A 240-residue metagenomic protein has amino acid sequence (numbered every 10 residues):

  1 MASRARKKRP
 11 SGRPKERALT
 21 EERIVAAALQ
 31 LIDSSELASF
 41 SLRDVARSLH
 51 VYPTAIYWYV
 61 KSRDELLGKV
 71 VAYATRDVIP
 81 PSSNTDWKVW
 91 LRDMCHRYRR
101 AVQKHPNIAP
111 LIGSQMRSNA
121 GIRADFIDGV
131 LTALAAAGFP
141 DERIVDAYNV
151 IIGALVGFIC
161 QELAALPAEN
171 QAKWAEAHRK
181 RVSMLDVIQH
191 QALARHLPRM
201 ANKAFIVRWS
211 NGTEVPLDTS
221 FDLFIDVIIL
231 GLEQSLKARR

Functional and structural regions predicted by a protein language model:
M1-A18, A194-R208, R240: N-terminal intrinsically disordered/low-complexity leader segments
R23, A27, L31-E65, K69: Helix-turn-helix
I24-I32, V70, A74, Y98 (+2 more regions): Short hydrophobic clusters on alpha-helical segments that form packing/core surfaces in small helical domains
I79-D125, D141-I144, Y148-I151: Hydrophobic alpha-helical connector segments
F126-V182, L232-R240: Hydrophobic alpha-helical bundle segments that form small-molecule/ligand-binding pockets
R179-H196: Core domains of carbohydrate- and sulfate-ester-processing enzymes
T213-R240: A hydrophobic membrane-anchoring alpha-helix module
